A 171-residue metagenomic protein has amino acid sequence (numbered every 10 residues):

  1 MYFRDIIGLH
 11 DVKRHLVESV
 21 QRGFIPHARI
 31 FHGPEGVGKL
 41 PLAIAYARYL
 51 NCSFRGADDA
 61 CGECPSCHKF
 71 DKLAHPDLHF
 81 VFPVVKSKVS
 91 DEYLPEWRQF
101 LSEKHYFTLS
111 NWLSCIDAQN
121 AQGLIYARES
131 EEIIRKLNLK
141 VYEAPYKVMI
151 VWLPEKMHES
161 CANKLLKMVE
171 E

Functional and structural regions predicted by a protein language model:
Y2-S160: Clamp-loader machinery-focused feature within the broader ASCE/P-loop NTPase space
N138, N163-E171: Conserved catalytic/switch belt of AAA+ P-loop NTPases
